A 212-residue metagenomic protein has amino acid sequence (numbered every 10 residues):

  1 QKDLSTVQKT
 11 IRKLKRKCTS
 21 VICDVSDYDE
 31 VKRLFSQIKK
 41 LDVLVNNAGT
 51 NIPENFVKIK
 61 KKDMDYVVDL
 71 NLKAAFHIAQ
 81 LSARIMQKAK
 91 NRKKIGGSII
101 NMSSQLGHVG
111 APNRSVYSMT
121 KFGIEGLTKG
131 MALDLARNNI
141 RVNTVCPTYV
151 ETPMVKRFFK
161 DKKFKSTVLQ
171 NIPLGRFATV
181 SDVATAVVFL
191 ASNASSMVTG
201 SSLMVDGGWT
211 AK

Functional and structural regions predicted by a protein language model:
V21-R33, K61, D182: The beta1-alpha1 cofactor-binding region of Rossmann-like NAD(H)/NADP(H)-dependent oxidoreductases
N55-F56, K60-V68, V168: Substrate-binding pocket helix/loop in short-chain dehydrogenase/reductase
V57, V109-S115, R137-N138, G175 (+1 more regions): Active-site loop immediately N-terminal to the catalytic Tyr-X3-Lys motif of short-chain dehydrogenase/reductase
A79, T120, T128: Active-site helix of classical SDR
S104: Residue(s) in the substrate-gating loop at a strand-loop-helix junction that position the organic substrate next
V109, L174, V187-V188, T199-K212: Short C-terminal tail/terminal secondary-structure segment of NAD(P)H-dependent dehydrogenase/reductase domains
A136, R141, V198-G200: Short, small/polar-rich loop/turn modules that mediate ligand/substrate recognition or access, typified
